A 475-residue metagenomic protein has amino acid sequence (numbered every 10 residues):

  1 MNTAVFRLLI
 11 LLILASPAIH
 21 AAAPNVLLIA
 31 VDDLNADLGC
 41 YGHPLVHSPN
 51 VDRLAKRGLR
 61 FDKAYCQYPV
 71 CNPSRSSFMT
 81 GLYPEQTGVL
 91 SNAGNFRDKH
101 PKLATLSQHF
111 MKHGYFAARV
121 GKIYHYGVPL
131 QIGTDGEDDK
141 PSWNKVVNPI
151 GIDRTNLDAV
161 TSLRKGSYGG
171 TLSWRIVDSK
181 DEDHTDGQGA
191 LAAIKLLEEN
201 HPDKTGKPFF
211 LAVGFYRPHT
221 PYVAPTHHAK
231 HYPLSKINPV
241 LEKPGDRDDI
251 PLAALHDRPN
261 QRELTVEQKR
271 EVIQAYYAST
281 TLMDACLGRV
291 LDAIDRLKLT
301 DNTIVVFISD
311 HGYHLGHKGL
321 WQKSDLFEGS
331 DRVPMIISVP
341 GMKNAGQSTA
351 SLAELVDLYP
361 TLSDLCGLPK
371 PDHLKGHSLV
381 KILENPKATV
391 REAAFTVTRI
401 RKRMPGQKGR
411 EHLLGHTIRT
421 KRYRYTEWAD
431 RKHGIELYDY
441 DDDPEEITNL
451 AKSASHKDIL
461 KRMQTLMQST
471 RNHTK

Functional and structural regions predicted by a protein language model:
M1-R7: Positively charged n-region of N-terminal signal peptides that target proteins for export
R7-P17: Bacterial N-terminal signal peptides
P17-A429, H433-E436, P444-K475: Formylglycine-dependent sulfatase
D441: Residues forming the ATP-binding cleft of Hanks-type serine/threonine protein kinase domains
